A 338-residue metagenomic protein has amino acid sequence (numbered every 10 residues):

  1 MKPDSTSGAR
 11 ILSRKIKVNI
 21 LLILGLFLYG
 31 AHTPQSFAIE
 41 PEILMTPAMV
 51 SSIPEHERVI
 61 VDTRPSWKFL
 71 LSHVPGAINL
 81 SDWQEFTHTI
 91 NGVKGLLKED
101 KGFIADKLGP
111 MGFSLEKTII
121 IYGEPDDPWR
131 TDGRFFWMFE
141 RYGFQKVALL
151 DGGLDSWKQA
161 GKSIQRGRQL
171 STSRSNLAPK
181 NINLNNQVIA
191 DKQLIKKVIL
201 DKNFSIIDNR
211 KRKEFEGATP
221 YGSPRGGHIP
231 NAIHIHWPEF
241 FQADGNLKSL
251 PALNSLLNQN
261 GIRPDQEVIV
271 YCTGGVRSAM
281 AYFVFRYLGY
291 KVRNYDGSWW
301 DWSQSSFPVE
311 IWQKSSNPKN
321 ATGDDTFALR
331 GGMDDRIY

Functional and structural regions predicted by a protein language model:
P3-L21: Bacterial N-terminal signal peptides that target proteins for export
N19-A31: Bacterial N-terminal signal peptides
T33-A38: Sec/Tat signal peptide C-region and signal peptidase I cleavage site
I39, H88, D155-P230, F307-Y338: Active-site neighborhoods of enzymes that stabilize oxyanions during catalysis
I39-L115, K197-N260, P264, Y338: Positively charged, proline/Ser/Thr-rich regional signature most characteristic of the Rhodanese/CDC25-like
P65-K68, W83-T87, P125-W129, L154-S156 (+5 more regions): Solvent-exposed loop/turn segments at secondary-structure junctions within structured extracellular/periplasmic domains
K98-Q193, A218, G227, R277 (+2 more regions): Thiolate-centered catalytic microenvironments shared by cysteine-dependent enzyme domains
S255, E267-W312: C-terminal soluble interaction/assembly domains
